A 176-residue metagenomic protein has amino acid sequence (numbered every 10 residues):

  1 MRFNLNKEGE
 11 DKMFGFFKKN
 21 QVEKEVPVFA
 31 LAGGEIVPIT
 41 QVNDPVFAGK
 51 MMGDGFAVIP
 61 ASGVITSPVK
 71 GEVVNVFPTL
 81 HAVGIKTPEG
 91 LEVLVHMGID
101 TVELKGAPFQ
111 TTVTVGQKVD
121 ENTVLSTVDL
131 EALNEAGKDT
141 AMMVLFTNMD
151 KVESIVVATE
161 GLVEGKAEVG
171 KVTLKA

Functional and structural regions predicted by a protein language model:
G9-A176: Contiguous, well-folded functional domains in the mature portion of proteins
